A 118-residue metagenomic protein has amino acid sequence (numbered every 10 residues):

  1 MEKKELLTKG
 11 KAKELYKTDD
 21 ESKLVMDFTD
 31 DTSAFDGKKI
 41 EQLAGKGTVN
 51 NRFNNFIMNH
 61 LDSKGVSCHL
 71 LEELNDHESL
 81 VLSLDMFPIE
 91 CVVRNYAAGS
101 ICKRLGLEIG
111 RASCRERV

Functional and structural regions predicted by a protein language model:
E2-R115: Active-site loop/lid in soluble adenylation, ligation, and acyl-transfer enzymes
